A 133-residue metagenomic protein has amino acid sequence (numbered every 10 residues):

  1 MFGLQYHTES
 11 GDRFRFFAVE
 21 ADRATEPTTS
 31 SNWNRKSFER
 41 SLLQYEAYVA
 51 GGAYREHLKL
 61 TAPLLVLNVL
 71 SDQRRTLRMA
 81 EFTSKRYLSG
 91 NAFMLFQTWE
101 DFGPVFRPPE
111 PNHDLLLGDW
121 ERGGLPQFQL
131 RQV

Functional and structural regions predicted by a protein language model:
M1-F2, V66: A structural signal for short, well-ordered beta-strand segments
F2-A18, E26: Active-site beta-strand-loop-beta-strand hairpin of nuclease catalytic cores that positions key catalytic residues
A21: Helix-loop elements that line ligand-binding/catalytic pockets
P27-E39, L43-V133: Non-catalytic C-terminal interaction segments of nucleic acid-processing enzymes
